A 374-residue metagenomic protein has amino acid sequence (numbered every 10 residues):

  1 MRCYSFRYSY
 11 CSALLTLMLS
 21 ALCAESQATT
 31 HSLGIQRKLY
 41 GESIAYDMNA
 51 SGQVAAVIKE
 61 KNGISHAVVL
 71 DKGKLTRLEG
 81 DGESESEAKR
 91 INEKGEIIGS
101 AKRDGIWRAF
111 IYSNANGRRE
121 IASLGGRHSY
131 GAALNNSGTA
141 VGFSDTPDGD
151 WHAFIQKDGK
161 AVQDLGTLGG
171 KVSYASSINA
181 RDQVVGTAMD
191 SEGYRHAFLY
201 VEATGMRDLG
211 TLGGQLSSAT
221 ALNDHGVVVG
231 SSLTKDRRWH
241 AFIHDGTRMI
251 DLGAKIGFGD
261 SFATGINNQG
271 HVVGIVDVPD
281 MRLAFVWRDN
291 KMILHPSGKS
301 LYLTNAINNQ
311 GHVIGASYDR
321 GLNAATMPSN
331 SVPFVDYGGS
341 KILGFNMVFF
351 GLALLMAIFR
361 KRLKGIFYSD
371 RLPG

Functional and structural regions predicted by a protein language model:
R2-A13: Bacterial N-terminal signal peptides that target proteins for export
S12-A21: Bacterial N-terminal signal peptides
S26-G374: Residue-level hotspots at or immediately adjacent to binding/recognition sites across diverse folds
